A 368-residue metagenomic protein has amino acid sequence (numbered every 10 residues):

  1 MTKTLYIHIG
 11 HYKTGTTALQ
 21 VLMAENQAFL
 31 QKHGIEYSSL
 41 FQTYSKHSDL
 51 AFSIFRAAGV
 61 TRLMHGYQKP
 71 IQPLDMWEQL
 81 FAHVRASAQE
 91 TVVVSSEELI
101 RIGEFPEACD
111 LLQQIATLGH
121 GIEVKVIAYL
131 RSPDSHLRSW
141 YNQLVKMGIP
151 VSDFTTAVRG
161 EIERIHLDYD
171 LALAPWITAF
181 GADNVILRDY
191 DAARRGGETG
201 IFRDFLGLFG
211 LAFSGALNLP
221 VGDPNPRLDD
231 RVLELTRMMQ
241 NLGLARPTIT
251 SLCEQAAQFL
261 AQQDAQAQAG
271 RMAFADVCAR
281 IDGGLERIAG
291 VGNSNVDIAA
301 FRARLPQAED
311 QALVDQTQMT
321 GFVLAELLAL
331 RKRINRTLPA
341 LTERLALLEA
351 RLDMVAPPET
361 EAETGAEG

Functional and structural regions predicted by a protein language model:
M1-G368: Anion-recognition interface
